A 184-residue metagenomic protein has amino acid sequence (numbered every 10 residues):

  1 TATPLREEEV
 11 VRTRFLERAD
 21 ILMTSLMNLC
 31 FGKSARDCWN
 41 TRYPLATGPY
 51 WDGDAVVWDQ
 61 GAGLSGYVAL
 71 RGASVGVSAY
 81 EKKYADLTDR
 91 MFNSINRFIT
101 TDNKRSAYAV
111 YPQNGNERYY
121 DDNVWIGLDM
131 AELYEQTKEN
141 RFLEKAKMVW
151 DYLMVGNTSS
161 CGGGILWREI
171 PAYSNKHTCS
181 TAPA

Functional and structural regions predicted by a protein language model:
T1-T3, A184: Residue-level recognition of alpha-helix boundary/capping or hinge positions
T3-Q113, N140-G164: Low-complexity, Ser/Thr/Pro/Gly-enriched N-terminal "stalk/linker" regions
D52-G72, R118-Y134, K176-A184: Well-ordered alpha-helical segments within folded domains of soluble proteins
N103, R118, A131-E135, L153-A184: The feature captures the catalytic groove of carbohydrate-active enzymes
